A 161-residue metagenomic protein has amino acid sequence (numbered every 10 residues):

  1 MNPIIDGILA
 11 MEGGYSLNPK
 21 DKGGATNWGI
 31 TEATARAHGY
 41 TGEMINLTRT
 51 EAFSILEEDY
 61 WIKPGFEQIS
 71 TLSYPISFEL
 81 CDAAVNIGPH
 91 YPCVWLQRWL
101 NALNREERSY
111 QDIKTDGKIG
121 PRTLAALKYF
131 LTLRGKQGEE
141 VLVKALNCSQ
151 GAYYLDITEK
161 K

Functional and structural regions predicted by a protein language model:
M1-K161: Cell-wall polysaccharide-cleaving catalytic domain and substrate-binding groove, primarily in peptidoglycan/chitin
